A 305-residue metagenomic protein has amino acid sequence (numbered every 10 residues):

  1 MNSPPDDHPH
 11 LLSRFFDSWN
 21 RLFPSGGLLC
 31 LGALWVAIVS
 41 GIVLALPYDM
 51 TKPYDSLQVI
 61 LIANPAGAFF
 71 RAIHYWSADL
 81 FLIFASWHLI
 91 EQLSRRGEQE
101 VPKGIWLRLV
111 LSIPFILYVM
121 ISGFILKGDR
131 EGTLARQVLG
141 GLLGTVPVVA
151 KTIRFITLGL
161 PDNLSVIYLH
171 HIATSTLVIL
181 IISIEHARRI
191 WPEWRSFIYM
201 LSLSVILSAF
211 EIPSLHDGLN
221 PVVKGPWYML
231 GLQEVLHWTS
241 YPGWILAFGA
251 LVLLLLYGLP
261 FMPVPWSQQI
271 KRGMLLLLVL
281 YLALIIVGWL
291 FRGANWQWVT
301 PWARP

Functional and structural regions predicted by a protein language model:
M1-W238, P242-P305: Membrane-embedded alpha-helical bundles that constitute the cytochrome b-like, heme-associated redox core of multi-pass
